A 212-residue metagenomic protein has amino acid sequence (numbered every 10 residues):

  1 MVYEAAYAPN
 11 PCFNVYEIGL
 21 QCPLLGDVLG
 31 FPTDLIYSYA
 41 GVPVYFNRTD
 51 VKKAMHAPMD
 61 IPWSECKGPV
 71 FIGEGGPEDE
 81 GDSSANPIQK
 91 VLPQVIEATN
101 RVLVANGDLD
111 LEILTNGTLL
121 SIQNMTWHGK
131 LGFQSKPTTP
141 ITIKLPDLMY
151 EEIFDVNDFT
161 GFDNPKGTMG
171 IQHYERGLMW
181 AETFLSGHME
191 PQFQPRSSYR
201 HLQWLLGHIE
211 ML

Functional and structural regions predicted by a protein language model:
M1-L212: Terminal and linker regions of secretory-pathway proteins
